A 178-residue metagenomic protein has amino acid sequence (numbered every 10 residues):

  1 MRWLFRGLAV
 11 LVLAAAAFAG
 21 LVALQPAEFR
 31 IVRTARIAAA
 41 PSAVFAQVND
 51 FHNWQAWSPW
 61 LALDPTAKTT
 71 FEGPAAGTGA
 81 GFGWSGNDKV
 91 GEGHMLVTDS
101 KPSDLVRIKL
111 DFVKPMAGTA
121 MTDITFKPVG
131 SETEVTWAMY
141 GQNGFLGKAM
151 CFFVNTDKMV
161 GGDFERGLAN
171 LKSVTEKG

Functional and structural regions predicted by a protein language model:
W3-T70, P74: Hydrophobic ligand-binding cavity/cleft-lining segments
Q25-A27, P74, N87-K89, K114-G118 (+1 more regions): A generic structural micro-feature
R30-V32, V90-M95, A117-T122: Short, surface-exposed coil-to-beta transition loops
T34-A38, G83-S85, L96, R107-K109 (+1 more regions): Generic structural detector for well-ordered beta-strands
A40, S100-S103: Residue-level recognition of beta-strand microenvironments
V48-S58, G86, F164, L168 (+1 more regions): Sec/Tat-exported extracytoplasmic proteins
D50-K101, A149-M150: Extracytoplasmic/periplasmic/luminal assembly and interaction segments in envelope/secretory/respiratory proteins
T98-D99, K109-E165, L171-S173, K177: Beta-strand/loop substructures that line and gate deep hydrophobic ligand-binding cavities in soluble
